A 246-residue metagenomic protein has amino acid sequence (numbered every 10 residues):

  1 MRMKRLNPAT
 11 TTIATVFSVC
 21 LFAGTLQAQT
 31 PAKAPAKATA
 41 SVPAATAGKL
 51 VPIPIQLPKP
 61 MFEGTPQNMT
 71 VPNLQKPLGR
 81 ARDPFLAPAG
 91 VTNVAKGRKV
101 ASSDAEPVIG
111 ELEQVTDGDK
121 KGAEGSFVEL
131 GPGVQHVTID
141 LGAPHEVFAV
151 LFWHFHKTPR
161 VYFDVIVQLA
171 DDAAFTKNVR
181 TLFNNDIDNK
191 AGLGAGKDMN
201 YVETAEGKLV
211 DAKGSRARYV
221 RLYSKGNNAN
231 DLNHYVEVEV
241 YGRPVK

Functional and structural regions predicted by a protein language model:
R2-T15: Bacterial N-terminal signal peptides that target proteins for export
T12-G24: Bacterial N-terminal signal peptides
T30-V91: N-terminal pre-domain segments of enzymes
A40-G64, S103-A105, V128-H136, P144-H145 (+1 more regions): Trp- and acidic/polar-enriched beta-sheet ligand-binding modules for extracellular glycan and matrix recognition
D83-D119: Predominantly extracellular/luminal regions of secreted and cell-surface proteins, especially disulfide-bonded
